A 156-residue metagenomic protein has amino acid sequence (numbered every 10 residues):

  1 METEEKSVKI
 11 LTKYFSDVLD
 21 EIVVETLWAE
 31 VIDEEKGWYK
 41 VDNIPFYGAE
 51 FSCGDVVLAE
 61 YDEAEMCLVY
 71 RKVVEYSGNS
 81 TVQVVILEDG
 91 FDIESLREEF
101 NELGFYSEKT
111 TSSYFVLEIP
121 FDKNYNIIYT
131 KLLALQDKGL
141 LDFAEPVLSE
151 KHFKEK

Functional and structural regions predicted by a protein language model:
M1-E21, D89: Extended boundary segments
E34-N43: Short, structured beta-strand/loop micro-motifs enriched in basic residues and often containing a Trp
E63-V74: Short, Lys/Arg- and Gly-enriched loop/turn segments at beta-strand edges
V74-E88, F115: Short glycine-/aliphatic-rich beta-strand segments at the starts of folded cytosolic domains
G90-I93, N101, F105-K156: Helix-rich terminal scaffold detector
